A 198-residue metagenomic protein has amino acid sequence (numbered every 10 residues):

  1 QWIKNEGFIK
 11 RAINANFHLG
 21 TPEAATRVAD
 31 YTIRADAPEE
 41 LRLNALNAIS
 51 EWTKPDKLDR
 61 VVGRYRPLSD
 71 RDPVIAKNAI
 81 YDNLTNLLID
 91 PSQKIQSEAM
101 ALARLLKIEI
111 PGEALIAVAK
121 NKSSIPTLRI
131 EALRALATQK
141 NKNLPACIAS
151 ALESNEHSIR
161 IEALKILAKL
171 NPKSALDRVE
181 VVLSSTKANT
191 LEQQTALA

Functional and structural regions predicted by a protein language model:
Q1, P22-T32, P55-I89, I108-K120 (+3 more regions): Amphipathic alpha-helical scaffolding segments comprising HEAT/armadillo-like alpha-solenoid repeats
Q1-I49, Q193: Repeat-solenoid scaffold signature
W2, E6, P22, A37-E40 (+5 more regions): Alpha-helix N-cap/helix-start positions at coil->helix boundaries
E6-A15, K57-D72, K94-M100, R129-L133 (+2 more regions): Boundary/linker elements of alpha-helical solenoid repeat scaffolds
E6-K10, T26, L43, N78 (+7 more regions): Alpha-solenoid HEAT/ARM repeat scaffold
A12-I13, A29, L46, T85 (+7 more regions): Hydrophobic core positions within HEAT/HEAT-like alpha-solenoid repeats
I13-F17, N47-E51, R104, A137 (+2 more regions): Structural signature of alpha-helical solenoid repeat scaffolds
A15, N44-E51, S69-A79, N83-L84 (+1 more regions): Extended surface/linker regions that mediate inter-domain or inter-protein docking in multi-component redox
